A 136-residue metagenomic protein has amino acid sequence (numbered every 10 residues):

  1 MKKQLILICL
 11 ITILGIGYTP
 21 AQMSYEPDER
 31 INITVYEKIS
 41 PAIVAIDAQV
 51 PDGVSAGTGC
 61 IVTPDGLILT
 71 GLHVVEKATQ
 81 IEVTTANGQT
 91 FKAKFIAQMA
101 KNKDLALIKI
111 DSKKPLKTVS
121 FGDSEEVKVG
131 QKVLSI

Functional and structural regions predicted by a protein language model:
M1-I43, D47-Q49, V54, L67 (+1 more regions): N-terminal targeting leaders that route proteins to membranes or the secretory/organellar pathways
Q22-Y25, A45-A56, I61-I136: Conserved active-site neighborhood of the chymotrypsin/trypsin-like protease fold
